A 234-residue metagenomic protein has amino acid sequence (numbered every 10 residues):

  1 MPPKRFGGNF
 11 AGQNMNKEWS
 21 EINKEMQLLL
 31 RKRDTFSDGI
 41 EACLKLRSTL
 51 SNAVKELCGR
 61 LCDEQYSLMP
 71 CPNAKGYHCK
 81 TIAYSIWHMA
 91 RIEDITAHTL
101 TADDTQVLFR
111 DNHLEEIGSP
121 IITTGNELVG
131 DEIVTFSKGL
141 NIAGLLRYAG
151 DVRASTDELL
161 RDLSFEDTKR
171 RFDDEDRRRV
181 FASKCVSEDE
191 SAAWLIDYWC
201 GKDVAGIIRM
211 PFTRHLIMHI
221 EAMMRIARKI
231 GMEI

Functional and structural regions predicted by a protein language model:
P2-A83, R91-I234: Aromatic-glycine hotspot motif
